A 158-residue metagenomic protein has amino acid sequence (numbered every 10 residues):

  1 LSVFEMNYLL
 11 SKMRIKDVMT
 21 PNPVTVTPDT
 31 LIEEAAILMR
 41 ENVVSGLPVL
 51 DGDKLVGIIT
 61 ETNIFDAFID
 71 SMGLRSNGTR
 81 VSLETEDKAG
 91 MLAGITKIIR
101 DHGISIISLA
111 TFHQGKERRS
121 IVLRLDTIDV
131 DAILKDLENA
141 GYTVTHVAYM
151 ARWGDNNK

Functional and structural regions predicted by a protein language model:
L1-P23, L31-R40, T60-K116, D129-A140: Tandem CBS (Bateman) regulatory domains
M39-N42, L47-N63: A glycine-centered beta-loop-beta connector
V44, G78-R80, S120-V122: Broad gene-expression machinery/nucleic-acid interaction feature
G57, S120-L125: A short beta-strand motif that forms the metal-chelation/ATP-contact edge of phosphoryl-transfer active sites
H113-S120, A148-K158: Short proline/glycine- and acidic-rich turn/helix-capping motifs at secondary-structure junctions
